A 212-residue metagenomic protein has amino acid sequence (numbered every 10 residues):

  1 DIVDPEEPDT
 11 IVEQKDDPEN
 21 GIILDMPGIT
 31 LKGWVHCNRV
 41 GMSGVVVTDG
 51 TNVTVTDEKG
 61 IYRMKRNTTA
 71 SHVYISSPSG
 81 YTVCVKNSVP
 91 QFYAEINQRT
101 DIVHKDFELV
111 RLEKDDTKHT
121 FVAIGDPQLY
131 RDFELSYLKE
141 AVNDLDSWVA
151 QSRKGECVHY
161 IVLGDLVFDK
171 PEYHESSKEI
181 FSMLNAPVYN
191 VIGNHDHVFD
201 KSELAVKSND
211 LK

Functional and structural regions predicted by a protein language model:
I2-T30: Beta-strand-rich domain onsets/edges
E19-G44, I61: Structural motif
I23-T30, V89-Y93, N97-E175: N-terminal active-site segment of His-dependent metallophosphoesterases
R39, Q151-K154, M183-N185: Alpha-helix termination/capping residues and helix-transition junctions
S43-K65: Short, acidic Ser/Thr/Gly-rich low-complexity loop/linker segments typical of extracellular and cell-surface proteins
V47, I75-S76, F107: N-terminal secretion/transport leader regions
V53, T68-N87: A short, solvent-exposed beta-strand micro-motif common in secreted/extracellular proteins
S79, V83, E172-K212: Extended active-site neighborhood of metal-dependent phosphoesterases/phosphodiesterases
